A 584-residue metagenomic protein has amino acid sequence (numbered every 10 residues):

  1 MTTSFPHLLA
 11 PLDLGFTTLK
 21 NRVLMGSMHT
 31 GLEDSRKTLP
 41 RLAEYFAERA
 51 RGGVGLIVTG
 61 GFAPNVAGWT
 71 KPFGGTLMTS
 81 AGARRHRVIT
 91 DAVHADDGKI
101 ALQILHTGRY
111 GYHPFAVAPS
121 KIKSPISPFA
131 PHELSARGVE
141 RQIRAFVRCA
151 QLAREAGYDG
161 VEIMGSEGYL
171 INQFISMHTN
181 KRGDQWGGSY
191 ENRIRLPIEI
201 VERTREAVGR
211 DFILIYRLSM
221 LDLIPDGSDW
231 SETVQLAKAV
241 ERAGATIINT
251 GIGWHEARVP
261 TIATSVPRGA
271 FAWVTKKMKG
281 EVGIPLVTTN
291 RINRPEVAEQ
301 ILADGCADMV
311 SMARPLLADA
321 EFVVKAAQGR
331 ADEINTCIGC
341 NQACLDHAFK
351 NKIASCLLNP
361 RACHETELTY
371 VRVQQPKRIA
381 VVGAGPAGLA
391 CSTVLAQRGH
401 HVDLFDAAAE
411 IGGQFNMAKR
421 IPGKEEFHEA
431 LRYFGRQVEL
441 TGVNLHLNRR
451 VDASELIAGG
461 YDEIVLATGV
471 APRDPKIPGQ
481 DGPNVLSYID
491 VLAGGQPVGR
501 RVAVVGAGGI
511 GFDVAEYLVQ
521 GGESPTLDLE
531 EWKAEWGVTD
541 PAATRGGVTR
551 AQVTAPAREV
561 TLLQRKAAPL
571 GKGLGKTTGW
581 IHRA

Functional and structural regions predicted by a protein language model:
M1-V382, P386, C391-V402, E410 (+1 more regions): Flavin-dependent oxidoreductase catalytic cores
T261-P267, T369-V371, P376, M417-E429 (+2 more regions): Short, contiguous acidic/charged loop-to-helix segments that flank catalytic cores in large enzymes
C306, V438-N444, D481-N484, P556-R558: A short helix-to-beta-strand connector/capping loop
K377-L404, H446-I457, T468-I477, D481 (+1 more regions): Rossmann-like dinucleotide/flavin-binding elements
A407, A430, R565: Short beta->alpha hinge that forms the Motif I/post-I loop of the SAM-binding pocket
G413-Y461, G571-A584: N-terminal Rossmann-like dinucleotide/flavin-binding domain of flavoprotein oxidoreductases that bind FAD/FMN
V465: N-terminal Rossmann-like NAD(P) cofactor-binding module of classical short-chain dehydrogenase/reductase
